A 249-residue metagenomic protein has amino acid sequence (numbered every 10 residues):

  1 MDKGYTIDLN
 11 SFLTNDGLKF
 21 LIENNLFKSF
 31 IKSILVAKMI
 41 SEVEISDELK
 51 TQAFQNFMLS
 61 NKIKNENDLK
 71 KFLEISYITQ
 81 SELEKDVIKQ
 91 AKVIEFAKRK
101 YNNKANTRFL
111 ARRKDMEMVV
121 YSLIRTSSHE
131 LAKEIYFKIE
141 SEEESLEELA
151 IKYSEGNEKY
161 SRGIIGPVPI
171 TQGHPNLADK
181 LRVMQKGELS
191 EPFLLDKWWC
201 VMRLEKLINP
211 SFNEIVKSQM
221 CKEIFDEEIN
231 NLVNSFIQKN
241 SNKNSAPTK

Functional and structural regions predicted by a protein language model:
D2-S60, D68-S127, L131-E134, E148-I151 (+1 more regions): PPIase-associated folding chaperone regions across multiple families
I135-I139: Surface-exposed, Lys/Arg-rich phosphate-binding patches that contact polyanionic backbones
S141-E142, G166: Short, surface-exposed, charged loop/turn segments at secondary-structure junctions
E142-E143, G187: Beta-strand-connecting loops/turns
S145-E148, N157-E158: Feature captures eukaryotic membrane-trafficking machinery centered on endolysosomal pathways and lysosome-related
E155-I165: Gly/Pro- and small hydrophobic-enriched strand-loop and loop-to-helix capping segments that sit at the rims
I165-V168, L181: Short clusters of hydrophobic/aromatic residues that line enzyme substrate/ligand-binding pockets
